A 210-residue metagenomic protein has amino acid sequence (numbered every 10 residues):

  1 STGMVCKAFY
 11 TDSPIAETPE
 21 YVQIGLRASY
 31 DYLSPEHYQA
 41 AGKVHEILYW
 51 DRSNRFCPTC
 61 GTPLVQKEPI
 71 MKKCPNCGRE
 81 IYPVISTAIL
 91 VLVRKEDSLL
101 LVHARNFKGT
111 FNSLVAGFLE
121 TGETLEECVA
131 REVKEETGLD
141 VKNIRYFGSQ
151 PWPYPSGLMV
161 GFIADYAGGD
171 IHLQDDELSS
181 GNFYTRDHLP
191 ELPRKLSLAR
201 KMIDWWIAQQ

Functional and structural regions predicted by a protein language model:
S1-N54, K108-N112, Y154, Q174-Q210: Nudix hydrolase/Nudix homology domain
I15-A16, P83, G169-D170: Short, charged/polar, Gly/Pro-enriched secondary-structure boundary elements
A41-I89: Acidic, metal-coordinating catalytic segment for phosphate/diphosphate chemistry, firing primarily on the Nudix
E68-L114, D140-V141, A164-Y166: N-terminal strand-loop-strand
I89, L158-V160, S179: Change "...and in nucleic-acid phosphodiester-cleaving endonucleases..." to "...and in nucleic-acid processing enzymes
L100, E120, P190: Nucleotide phosphate-binding site architecture
S113-G148, F162, D170: The catalytic Nudix box helix
Q150-H172: Active-site-adjacent beta-strand/loop module that shapes the phosphate/pyrophosphate-binding cleft
